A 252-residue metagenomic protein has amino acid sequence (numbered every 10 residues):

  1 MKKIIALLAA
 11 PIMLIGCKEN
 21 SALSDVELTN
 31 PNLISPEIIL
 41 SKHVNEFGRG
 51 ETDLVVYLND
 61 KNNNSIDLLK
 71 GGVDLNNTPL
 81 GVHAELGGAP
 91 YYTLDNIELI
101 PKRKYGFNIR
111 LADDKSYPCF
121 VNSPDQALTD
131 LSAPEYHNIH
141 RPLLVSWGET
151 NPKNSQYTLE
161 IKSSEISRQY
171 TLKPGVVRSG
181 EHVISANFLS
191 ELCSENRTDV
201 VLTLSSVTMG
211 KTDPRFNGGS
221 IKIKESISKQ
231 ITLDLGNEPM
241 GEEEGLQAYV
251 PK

Functional and structural regions predicted by a protein language model:
K2-L7: Sec-dependent signal peptide recognition, specifically the positively charged N-region followed immediately by
L14-G16: C-terminal motif of bacterial Sec signal peptides marking the signal peptidase cleavage site
K18-S21: Bacterial signal peptide processing site
E37-G72: Post-signal-peptide N-terminal segment of Sec-exported extracytoplasmic proteins
T78-L99, R178-A186: Aromatic sugar-binding surface patches on proteins that engage polysaccharides or sugar-phosphate polymers
E98-D114, S194-K211: Short, aromatic- and glycine-rich surface loops/edge beta-strands on solvent-exposed regions
D113-P124, T212-S220: Edge beta-strands of extracellular beta-sandwich domains
T129-F188: Short helix-loop boundary/capping segments
